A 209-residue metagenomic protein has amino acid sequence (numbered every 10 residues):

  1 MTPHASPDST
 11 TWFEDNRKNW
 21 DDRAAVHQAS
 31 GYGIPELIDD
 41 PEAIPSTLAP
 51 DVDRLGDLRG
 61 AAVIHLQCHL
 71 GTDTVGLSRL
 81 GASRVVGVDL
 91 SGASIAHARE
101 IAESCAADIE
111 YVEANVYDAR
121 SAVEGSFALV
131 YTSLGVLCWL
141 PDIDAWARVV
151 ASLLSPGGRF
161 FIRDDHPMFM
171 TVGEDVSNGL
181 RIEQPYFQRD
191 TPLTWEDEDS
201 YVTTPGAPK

Functional and structural regions predicted by a protein language model:
M1-L37: N-terminal, positively charged/glycine-rich alpha-helical extensions of SAM-dependent methyltransferases
Y32-A62, G76: Conserved alpha-helix/loop element of class I SAM-dependent methyltransferases that forms part of the SAM/SAH-binding
A61-A119: Class I SAM-dependent methyltransferase SAM/SAH-binding core
S121-V130: A short acidic, Gly/Pro-enriched loop at the edge of an enzyme's catalytic core that lines a small-molecule cofactor
A122, C138-W139: A short His-aromatic
T132-L137, R163: Residues lining the SAM
D144-R159: A short glycine-rich, Lys/Arg-flanked "PGG" loop and its adjoining helix->strand segment in the class I
R159-E198: Conserved class I S-adenosyl-L-methionine
